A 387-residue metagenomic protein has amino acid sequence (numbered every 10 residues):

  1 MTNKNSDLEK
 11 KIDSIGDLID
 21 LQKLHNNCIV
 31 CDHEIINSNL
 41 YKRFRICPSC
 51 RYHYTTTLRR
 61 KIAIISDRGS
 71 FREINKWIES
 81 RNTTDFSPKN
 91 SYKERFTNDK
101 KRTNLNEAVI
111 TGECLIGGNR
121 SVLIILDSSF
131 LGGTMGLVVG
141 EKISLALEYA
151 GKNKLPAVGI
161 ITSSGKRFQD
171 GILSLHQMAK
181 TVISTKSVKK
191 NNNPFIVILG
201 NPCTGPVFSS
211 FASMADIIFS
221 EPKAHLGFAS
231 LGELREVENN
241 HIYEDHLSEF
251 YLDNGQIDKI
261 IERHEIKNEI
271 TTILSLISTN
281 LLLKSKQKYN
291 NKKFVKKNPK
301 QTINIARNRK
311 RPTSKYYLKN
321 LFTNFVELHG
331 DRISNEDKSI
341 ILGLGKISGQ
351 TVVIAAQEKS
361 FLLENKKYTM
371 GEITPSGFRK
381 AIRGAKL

Functional and structural regions predicted by a protein language model:
M1-N90, A229, E233-E327: Amphipathic alpha-helical segments at domain termini/boundaries
K42-R45, V138, H176, P206 (+3 more regions): Charged, alpha-helix-enriched surfaces in structured cytosolic catalytic cores of large nucleotide-utilizing machines
C47, L123, T162, A212 (+3 more regions): Terminal peptide-recognition signature
T55-D127, L131-G133: Long, charge-rich boundary regions
Y92-R102, S163-K166, H329-G330, K338: N-terminal-biased segments
L105-A108, C114, G330-I347: Long amphipathic N-terminal alpha/beta scaffold segment
I110-K189, I196, G343-L387: Cleft-lining beta-strand/loop regions that shape enzyme active-site pockets
I161-L282: Conserved catalytic cores of soluble enzyme domains, especially glycine-rich substrate-binding beta-alpha loops
